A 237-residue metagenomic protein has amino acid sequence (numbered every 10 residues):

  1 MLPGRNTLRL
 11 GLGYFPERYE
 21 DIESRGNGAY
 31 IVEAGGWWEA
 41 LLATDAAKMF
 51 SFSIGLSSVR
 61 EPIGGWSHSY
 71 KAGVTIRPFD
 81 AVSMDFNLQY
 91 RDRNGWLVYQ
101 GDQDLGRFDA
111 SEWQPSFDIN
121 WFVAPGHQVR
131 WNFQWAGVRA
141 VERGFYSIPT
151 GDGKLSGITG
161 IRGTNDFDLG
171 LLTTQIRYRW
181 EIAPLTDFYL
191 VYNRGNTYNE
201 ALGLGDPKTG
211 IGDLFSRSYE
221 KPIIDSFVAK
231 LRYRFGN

Functional and structural regions predicted by a protein language model:
M1-N237: Exposed, low-structure sequence patches enriched in small/polar residues
